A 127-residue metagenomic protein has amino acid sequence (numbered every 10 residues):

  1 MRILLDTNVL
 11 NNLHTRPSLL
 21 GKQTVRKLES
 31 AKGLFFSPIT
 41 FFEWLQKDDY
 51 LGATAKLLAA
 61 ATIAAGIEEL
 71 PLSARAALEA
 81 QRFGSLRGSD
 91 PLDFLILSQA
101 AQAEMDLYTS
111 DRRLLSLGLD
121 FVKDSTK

Functional and structural regions predicted by a protein language model:
M1, R26, G66, L97-K127: Acidic, PIN/NYN-like endoribonuclease modules and their adjacent C-terminal/linker elements
M1-F36, D48-A60, S125-K127: Short, well-structured N-terminal submotif of metal-dependent ribonuclease cores
D6-T7, W44, A100: Generic structural signal for small/hydrophobic residues in well-ordered secondary structure, especially within
V9, T40, A76, L95-I96 (+1 more regions): Alpha-helix capping/helix-boundary segments
N11, T40-F41, L45-L70, R75-A77: Active-site-proximal, substrate-binding regions of enzyme catalytic domains and RNA-binding/basic surfaces
L45, A80, L117-L119: Short secondary-structure boundary/hinge segments and terminal tails
E68-S110: Active-site neighborhoods of divalent-metal-dependent phosphate/nucleic-acid chemistry enzymes
